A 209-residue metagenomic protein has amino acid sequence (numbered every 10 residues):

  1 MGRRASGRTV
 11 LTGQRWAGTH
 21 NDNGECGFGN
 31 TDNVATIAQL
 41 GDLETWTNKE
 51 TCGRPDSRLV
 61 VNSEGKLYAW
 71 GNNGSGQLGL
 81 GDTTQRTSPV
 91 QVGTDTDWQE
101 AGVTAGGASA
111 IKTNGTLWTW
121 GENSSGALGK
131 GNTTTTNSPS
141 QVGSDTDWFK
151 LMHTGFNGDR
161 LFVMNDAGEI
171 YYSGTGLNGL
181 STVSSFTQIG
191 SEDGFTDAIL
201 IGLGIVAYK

Functional and structural regions predicted by a protein language model:
M1-K209: Eukaryote-biased RCC1-like beta-propeller repeat architecture
